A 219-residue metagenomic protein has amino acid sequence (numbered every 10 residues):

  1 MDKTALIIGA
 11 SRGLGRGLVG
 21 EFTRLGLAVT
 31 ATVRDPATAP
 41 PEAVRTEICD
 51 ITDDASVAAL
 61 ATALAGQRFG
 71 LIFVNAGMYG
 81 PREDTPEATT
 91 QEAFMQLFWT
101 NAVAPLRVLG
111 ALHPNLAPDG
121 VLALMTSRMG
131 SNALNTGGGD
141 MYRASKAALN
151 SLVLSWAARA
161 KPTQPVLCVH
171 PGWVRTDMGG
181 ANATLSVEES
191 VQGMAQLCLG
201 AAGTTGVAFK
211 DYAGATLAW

Functional and structural regions predicted by a protein language model:
I8, F69-G77, N101, L124 (+1 more regions): Rossmann-fold scaffold of SDR-type NAD(P)-dependent oxidoreductases
S11, L109, S145: Active-site helix of classical SDR
S11-E21: N-terminal Rossmann NAD(P)H-binding glycine-rich loop of SDR-like oxidoreductase domains
L25-P40: Conserved glycine-rich Rossmann-like NAD(P)H-binding loop of the short-chain dehydrogenase/reductase
E42-A55: Rossmann-fold cofactor-recognition segment
T52-Q67: Conserved Rossmann-fold cofactor-binding substructure of NAD(P)-dependent oxidoreductases
M78, T85-F98, V103-L106, P118-K161: Catalytic loop of short-chain dehydrogenase/reductase
C168-V169, G180-W219: C-terminal helical subdomain
